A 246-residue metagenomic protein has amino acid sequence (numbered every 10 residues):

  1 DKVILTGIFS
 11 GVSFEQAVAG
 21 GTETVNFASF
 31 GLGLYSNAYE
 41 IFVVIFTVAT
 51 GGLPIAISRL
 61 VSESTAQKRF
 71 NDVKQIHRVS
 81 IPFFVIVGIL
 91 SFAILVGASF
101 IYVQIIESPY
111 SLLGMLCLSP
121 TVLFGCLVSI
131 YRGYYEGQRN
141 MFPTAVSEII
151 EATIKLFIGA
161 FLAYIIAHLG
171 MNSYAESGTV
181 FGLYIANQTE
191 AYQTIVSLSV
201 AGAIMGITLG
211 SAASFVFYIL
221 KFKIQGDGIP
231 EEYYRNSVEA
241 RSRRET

Functional and structural regions predicted by a protein language model:
D1-L32, V103-Q104, Y192-T194: Helix-terminus/linker motif at the lipid-water interface of multi-pass membrane proteins
K2-V3, G7, G11, V44 (+5 more regions): Hydrophobic alpha-helical transmembrane bundles that constitute the permease/transmembrane domains of multi-pass
A28, V48-P82, G137-F142: Transmembrane-helix boundary and interhelical linker motifs in polytopic inner-membrane proteins
G31-T50: Alpha-helical transmembrane segments of polytopic membrane transporters and translocases
R78-V103: Alpha-helical transmembrane segments of multi-pass membrane transport and lipid-handling proteins
A93, G97, S108-Y131: Alpha-helical transmembrane segments of multi-pass membrane proteins
G125-S147: Membrane-interface junctions at transmembrane-helix termini in multi-pass inner-membrane proteins
S147-F161, I166-Q225: Hydrophobic alpha-helical transmembrane segments
